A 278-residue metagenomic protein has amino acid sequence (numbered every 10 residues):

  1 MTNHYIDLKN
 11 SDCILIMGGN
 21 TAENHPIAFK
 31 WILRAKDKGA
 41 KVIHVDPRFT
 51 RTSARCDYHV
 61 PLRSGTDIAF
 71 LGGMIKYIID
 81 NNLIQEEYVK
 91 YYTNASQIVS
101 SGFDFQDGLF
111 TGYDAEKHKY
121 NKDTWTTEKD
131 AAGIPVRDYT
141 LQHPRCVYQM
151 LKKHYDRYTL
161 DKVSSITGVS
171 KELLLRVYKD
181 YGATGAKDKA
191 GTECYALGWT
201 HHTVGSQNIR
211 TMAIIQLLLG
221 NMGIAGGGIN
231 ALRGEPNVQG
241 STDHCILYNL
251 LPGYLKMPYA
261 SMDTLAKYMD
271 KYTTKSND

Functional and structural regions predicted by a protein language model:
M1-I27, W31-I32, K38-A40, A69 (+2 more regions): Extended redox/cofactor-interaction regions of prokaryotic respiratory oxidoreductases
H4-D12, K153-H154, R176-T192: Glycine-rich phosphate/diphosphate-binding loops that line cofactor/substrate pockets in enzymes
K9, E23, I27-K30, D37 (+16 more regions): Generic recognition of stable, solvent-exposed alpha-helical segments in well-folded globular domains
I14, V42, H59-P61: Short, well-ordered beta-strand core segments
T50-T184: Long, well-ordered, tryptophan-enriched scaffold segments
I84-V89, L173-L175, A190-E193, N221-A231: Acidic/polar loop patches that form or flank catalytic/metal-binding clefts of enzymes that bind anionic ligands
Y91-Q97, D180-Y181, A196-G198, G228-Q239: A glycine-rich phosphate-binding loop feature that marks nucleotide/adenosyl-phosphate handling sites
K162-V169, Y195-T203, L232-P236: Conserved short loop/turn motifs at secondary-structure junctions
